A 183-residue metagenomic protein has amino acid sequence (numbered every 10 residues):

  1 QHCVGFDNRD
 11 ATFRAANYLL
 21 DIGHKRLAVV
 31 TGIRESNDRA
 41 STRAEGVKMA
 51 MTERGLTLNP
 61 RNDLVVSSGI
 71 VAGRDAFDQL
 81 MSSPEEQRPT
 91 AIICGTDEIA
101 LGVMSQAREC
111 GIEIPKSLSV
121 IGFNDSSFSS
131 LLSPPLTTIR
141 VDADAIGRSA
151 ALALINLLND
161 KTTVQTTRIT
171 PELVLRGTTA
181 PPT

Functional and structural regions predicted by a protein language model:
Q1-T183: Bacterial carbohydrate/catabolite-sensing allosteric modules
